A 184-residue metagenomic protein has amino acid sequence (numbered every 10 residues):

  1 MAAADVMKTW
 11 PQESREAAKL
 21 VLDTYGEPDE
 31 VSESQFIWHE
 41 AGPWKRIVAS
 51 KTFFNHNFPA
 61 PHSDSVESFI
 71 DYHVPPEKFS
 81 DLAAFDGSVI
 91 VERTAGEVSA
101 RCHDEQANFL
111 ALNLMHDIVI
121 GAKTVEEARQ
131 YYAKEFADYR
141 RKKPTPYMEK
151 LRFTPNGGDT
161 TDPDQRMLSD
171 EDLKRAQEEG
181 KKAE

Functional and structural regions predicted by a protein language model:
A2-R46, S50-E184: Non-cytosolic coordination micro-motifs
